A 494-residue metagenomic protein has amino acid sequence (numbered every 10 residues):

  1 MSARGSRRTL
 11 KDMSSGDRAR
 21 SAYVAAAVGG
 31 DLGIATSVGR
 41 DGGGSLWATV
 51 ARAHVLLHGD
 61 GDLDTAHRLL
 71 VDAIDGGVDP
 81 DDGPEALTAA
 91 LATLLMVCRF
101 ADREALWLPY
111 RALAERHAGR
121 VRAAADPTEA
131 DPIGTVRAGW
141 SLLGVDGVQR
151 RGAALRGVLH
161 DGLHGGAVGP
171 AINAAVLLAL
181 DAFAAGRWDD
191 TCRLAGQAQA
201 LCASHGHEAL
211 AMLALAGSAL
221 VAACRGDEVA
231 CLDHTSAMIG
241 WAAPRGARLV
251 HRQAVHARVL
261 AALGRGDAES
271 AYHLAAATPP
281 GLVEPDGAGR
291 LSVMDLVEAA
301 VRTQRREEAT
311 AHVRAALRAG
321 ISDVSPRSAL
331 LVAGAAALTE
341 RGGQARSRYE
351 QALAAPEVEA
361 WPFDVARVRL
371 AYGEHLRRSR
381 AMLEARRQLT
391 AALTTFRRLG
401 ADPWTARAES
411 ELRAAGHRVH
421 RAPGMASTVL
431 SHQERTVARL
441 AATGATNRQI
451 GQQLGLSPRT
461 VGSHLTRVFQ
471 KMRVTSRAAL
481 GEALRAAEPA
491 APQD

Functional and structural regions predicted by a protein language model:
M1-A214, L220-V221, V365: Internal alpha-solenoid helical repeat scaffolds
S2-R7, A35-G39, L70, Y110-R111 (+13 more regions): Inward-facing hydrophobic residues that define packing positions of alpha-helical scaffold repeats
D12, V78-D82, H117-T128, H160-V168 (+7 more regions): Short coil/turn linkers that connect adjacent helices within long alpha-helical scaffolds, especially alpha-solenoid
A25-G29, G59-D60, A101, V145-D146 (+10 more regions): Structural motif corresponding to the intra-repeat A-B loop/turn of tetratricopeptide repeats
L32-G33, L63-D64, A105, Q149 (+8 more regions): Residue register within tetratricopeptide repeats
G217, A222-E228, A242-E269, H273: A conserved active-site cap/scaffold subdomain adjacent to cofactor or substrate pockets
G320, P326, A333-Q344, R348 (+3 more regions): Linker/hinge segments immediately adjacent to helix-turn-helix/homeobox DNA-binding domains
R413, H420-T466, Q470-D494: Helix-turn-helix DNA-binding segment
